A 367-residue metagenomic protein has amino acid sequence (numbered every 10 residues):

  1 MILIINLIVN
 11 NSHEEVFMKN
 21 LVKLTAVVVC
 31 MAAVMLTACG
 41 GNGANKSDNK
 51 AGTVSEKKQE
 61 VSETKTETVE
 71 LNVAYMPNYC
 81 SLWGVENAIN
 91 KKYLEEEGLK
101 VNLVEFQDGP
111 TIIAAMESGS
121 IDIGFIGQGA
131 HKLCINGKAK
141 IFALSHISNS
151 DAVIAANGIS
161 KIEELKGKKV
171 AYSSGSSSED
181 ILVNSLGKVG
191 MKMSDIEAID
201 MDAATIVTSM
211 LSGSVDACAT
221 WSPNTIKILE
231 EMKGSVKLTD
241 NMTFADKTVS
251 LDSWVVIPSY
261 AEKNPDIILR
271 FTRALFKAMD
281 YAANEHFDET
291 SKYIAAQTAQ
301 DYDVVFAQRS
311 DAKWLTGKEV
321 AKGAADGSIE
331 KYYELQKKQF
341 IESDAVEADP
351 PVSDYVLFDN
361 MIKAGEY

Functional and structural regions predicted by a protein language model:
M1-F17: Short, Lys/Arg-enriched N-terminal segments with co-localized hydrophobic residues within the first ~10-30 amino acids
N20-N42: Sec-dependent N-terminal signal peptides of Gram-positive bacterial secreted proteins and lipoproteins
L36-V54: Bacterial lipoprotein signal-peptidase II cleavage site
D48-K192, E197-D202, S209, D216-S222 (+2 more regions): Short, glycine-/small- and polar/acidic-enriched structural segments that line small-molecule recognition paths
F106-P110, Y172, S176-D180, A204 (+4 more regions): Soluble non-cytosolic domains of exported or imported proteins
D122, Q128-G129, I199, T205-T298: Pocket-lining segment of extracytoplasmic ligand-binding domains
E262-A345: Secondary-structure end/capping motifs
Y333-Y367: Conserved C-terminal helix/tail region of periplasmic/extracytoplasmic solute-binding proteins
